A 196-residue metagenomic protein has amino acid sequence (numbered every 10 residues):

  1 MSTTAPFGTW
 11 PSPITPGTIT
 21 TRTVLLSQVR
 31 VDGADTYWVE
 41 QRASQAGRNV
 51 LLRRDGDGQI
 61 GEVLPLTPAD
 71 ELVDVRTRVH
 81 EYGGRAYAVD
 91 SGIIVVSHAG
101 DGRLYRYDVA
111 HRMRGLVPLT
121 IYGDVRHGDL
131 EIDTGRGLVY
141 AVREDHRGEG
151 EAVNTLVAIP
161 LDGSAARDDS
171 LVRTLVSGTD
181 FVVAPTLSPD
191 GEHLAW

Functional and structural regions predicted by a protein language model:
S2-R30: Non-catalytic, glycine-rich low-complexity segments
S2-T4, G33-L72, Y105: Beta-propeller domains
S12-T20, G61-T77, R114-I121, L171-V176: A short beta-strand motif characteristic of beta-propeller blades
T21-D35, V73-I94, D124-V139, S177-A195: Conserved beta-propeller blade repeats
G33, W38-S44, R53-D55, A86-D101 (+5 more regions): Beta-strand C-termini and the immediately following turn/loop, strongest in propeller blades
E40-V50, L72-E81, V96-L104, T120-H127 (+2 more regions): A flexible loop/linker signature enriched in serine peptidases of the S9 family
L51-D57, N154-A165: Beta-propeller blade signature
G58-I60, D101, V109-M113, R136 (+1 more regions): Short coil turn/linker residues within repeat-based beta-strand modules
